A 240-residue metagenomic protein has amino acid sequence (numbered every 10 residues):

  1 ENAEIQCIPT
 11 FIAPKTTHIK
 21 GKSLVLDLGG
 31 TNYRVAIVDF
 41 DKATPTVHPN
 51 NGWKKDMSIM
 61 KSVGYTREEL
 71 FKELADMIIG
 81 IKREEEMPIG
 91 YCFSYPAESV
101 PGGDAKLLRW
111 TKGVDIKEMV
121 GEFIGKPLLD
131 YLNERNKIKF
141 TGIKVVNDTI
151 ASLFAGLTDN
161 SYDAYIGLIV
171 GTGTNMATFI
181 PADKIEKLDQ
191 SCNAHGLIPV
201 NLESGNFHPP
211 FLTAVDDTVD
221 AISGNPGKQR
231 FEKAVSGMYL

Functional and structural regions predicted by a protein language model:
E1-I12, V47-H48, K54-K55, L107-R109: Charge-rich, low-complexity intrinsically disordered linkers/tails that border or connect globular domains
E1-T17, I143-N147, A151: Charged, flexible boundary elements
F11-H48, G80, S99, Y165-A182: Gly/Thr-rich phosphate-binding beta-strand-loop-beta motif of the actin/hexokinase/Hsp70
F11-K15, L153, T158-V170, T174-L240: Active-site core segments that coordinate phosphate-bearing ligands/cofactors across diverse enzyme families
S23-L24, E85-S94, I143-K144: Short glycine-rich phosphate-binding loop at a beta-alpha junction
G52-K72, A97-D159, A164-I166, K184-N206 (+1 more regions): Glycine-rich phosphate-binding loop and adjoining helix at the ATP-binding site of ATP-dependent phosphoryl-transfer
L74-P88, L132-K137: Phosphate/pyrophosphate-binding loops at sites that engage ATP/ADP/AMP, CoA/4′-phosphopantetheine, polyphosphate
